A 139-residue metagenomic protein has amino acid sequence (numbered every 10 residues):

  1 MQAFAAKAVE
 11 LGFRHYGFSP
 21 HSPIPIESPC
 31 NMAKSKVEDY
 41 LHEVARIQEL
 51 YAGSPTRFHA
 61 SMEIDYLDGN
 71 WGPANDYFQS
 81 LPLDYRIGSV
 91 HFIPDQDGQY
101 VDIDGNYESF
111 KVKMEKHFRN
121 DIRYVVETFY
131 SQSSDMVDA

Functional and structural regions predicted by a protein language model:
M1: Di-metal (Zn2+ and/or Mg2+/Mn2+) metal-binding site signature of metallo-dependent hydrolases with the MBL/beta-CASP
A5-M32, T56-E63, I87-H91: Divalent metal-dependent hydrolysis catalytic cores, especially in the metallo-beta-lactamase
V37-A139: Extended substrate/RNA-proximal surfaces in nucleic-acid metabolism proteins
